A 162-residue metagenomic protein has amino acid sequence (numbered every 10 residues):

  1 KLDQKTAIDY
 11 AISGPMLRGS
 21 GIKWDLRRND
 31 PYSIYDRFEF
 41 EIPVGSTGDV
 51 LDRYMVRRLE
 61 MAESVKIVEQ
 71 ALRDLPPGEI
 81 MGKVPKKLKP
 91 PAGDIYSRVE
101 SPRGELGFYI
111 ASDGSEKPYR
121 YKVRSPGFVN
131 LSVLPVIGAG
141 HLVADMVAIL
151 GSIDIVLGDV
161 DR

Functional and structural regions predicted by a protein language model:
K1-R162: Active-site bordering "gate/hinge" segments that shape substrate access to catalytic or cofactor-binding pockets
